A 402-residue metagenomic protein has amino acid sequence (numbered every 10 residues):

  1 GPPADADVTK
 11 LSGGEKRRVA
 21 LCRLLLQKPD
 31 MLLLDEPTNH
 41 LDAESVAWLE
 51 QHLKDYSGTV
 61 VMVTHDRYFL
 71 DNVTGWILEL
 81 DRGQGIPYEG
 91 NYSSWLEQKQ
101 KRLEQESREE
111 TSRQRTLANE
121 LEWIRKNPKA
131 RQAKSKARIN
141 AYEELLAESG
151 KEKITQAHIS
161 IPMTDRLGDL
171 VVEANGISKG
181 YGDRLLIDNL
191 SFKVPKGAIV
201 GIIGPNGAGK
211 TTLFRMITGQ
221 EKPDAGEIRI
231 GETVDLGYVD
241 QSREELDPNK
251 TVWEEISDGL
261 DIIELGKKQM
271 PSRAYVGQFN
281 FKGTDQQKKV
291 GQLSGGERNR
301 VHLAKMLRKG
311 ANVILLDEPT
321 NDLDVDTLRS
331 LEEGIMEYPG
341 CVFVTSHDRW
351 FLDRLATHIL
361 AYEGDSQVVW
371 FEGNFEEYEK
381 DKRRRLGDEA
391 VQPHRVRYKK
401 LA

Functional and structural regions predicted by a protein language model:
G1-T111, T155, I161-A402: ABC ATP-binding cassette signature C-motif
Q98-R131, S135-A141, L145-E152: Intracellular alpha-helical coupling/juxtamembrane segments of multi-pass membrane proteins
